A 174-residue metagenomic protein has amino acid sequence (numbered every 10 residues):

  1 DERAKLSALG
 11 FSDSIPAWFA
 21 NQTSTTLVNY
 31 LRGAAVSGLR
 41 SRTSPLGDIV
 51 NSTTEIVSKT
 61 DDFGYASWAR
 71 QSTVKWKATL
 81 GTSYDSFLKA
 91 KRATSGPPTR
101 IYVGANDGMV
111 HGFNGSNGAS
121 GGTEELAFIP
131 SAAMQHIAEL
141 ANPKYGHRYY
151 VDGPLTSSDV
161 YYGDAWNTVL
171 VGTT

Functional and structural regions predicted by a protein language model:
D1-T174: A fold-level detector for beta-propeller and closely related beta-sheet-rich head/sensor domains
